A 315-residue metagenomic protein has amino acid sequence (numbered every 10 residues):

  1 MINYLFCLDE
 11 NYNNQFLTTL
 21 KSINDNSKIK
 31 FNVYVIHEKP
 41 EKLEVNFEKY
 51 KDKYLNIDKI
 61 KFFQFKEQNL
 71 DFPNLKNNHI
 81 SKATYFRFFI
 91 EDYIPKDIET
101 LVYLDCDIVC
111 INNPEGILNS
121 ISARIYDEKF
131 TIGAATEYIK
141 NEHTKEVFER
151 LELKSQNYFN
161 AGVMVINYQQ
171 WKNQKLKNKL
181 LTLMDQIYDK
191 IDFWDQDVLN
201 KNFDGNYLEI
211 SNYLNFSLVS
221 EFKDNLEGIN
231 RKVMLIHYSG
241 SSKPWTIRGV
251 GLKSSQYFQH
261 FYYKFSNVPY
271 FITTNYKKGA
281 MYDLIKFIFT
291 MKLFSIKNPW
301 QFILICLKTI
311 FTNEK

Functional and structural regions predicted by a protein language model:
M1-K21: N-proximal low-complexity "stem/linker" segments adjacent to membrane-targeting elements
I2, L8, I166-K315: A glycosyltransferase accessory/donor-loop signature
S22-K30: Short, acidic, metal-binding catalytic loop of nucleotide-sugar glycosyltransferases
N32-E38, A134: Short internal beta-strands
K39-N46: Short, charged/polar "capping" segments at the starts of alpha-helices and the immediately preceding loops
K53-Y93: Active-site-proximal specificity loops/subdomain of glycosyltransferases
Q68, A83-E142, Y158, V165: GT-A fold catalytic core of metal-dependent nucleotide-sugar glycosyltransferases, centered on the diacidic
D127-E152, S242-W245, V250, S254-H260: A short, conserved beta-to-alpha structural element at the edge of catalytic cores that scaffolds binding
